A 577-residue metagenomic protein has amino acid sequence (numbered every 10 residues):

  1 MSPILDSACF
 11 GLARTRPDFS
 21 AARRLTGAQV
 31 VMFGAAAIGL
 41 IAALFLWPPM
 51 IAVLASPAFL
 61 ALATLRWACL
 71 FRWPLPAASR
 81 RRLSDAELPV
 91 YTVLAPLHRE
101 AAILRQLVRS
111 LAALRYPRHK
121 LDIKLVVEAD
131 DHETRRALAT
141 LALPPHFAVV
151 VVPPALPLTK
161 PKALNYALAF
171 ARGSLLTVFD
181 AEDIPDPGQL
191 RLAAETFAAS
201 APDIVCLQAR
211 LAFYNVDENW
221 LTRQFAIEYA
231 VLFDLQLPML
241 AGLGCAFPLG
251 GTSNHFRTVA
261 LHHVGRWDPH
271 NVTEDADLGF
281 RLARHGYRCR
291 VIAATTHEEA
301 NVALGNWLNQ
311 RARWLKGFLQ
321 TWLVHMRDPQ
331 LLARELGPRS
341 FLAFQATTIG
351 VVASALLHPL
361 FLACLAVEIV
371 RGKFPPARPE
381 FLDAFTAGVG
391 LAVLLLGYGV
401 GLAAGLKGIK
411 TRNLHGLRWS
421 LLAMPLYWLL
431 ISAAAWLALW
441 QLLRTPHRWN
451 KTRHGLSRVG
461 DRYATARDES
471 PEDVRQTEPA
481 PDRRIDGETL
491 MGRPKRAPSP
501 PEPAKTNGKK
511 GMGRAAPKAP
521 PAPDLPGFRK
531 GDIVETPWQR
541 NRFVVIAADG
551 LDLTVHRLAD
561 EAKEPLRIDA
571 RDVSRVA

Functional and structural regions predicted by a protein language model:
P3-R16, A63-V90, E100-R118, R327-F344 (+1 more regions): Juxtamembrane C-terminal module of membrane proteins
L25-F33, I38-A95, R99: N-proximal low-complexity "stem/linker" segments adjacent to membrane-targeting elements
P89-T92, D122, D277: Cell-envelope/extracellular polymer assembly enzymes that use nucleotide-activated donors
A112-A155: Acidic donor-binding segment of Leloir-type glycosyltransferases
T140-L175, P187-V272, A312-L323: Long helical/loop segments within the catalytic core of UDP-sugar-dependent glycosyltransferases, especially the large
V272-L278: Acidic donor-binding loop at a coil-to-helix junction in glycosyltransferase catalytic cores that engages
G279-H297: Catalytic donor-sugar/metal-binding loop of nucleotide-sugar-dependent glycosyltransferases
E561-A577: Intrinsically disordered, low-complexity, charged/polar segments
